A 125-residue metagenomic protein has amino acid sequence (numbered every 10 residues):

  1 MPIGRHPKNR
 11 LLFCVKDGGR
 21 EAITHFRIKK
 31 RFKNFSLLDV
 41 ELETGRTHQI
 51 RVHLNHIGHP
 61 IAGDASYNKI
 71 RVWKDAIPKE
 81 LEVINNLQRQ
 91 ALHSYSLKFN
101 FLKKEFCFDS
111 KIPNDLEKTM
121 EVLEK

Functional and structural regions predicted by a protein language model:
M1-K125: RNA pseudouridine synthases
